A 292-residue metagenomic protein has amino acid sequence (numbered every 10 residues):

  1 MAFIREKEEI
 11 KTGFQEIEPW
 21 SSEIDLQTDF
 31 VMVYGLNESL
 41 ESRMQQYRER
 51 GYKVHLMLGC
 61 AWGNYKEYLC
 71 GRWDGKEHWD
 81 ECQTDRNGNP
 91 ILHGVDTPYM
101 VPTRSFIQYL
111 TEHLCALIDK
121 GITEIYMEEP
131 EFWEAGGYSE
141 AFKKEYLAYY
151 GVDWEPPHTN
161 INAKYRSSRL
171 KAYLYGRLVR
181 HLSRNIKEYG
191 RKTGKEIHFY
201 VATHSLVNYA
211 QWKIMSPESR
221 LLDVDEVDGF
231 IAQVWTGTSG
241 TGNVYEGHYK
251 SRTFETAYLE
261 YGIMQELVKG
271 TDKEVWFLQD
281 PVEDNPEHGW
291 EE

Functional and structural regions predicted by a protein language model:
A2-R50, H113-I125, E226-F230, E292: Catalytic domains of carbohydrate-active enzymes, especially glycoside hydrolases
F3-I17, H55-G59, Y126-P130, Y165-M215 (+1 more regions): Aromatic-lined carbohydrate-recognition surfaces of secreted/lumenal glycan-active proteins
I17-E18, S39-S42, A210-R220, E255-M264: Alpha-helical scaffolding within the catalytic cores of extracellular/periplasmic polymer-degrading hydrolases
S21, D25, V179-T253, D284-E292: Substrate-binding cleft/loops of secretory-pathway carbohydrate-active enzymes
L26-G35, P90-T111, N160-L178, T203-S205 (+3 more regions): The substrate-binding groove and active-site-proximal loops of carbohydrate-active enzymes, especially glycoside
V31-H93, E124-E134, Y189-V201: Glycine-rich, aromatic-flanked loop segments that form ligand/cofactor-binding clefts across common enzyme folds
L56, C60-K120, Y146, W154-A172 (+1 more regions): Active-site-adjacent "subsite" loops/lids of carbohydrate-active enzymes
E128-A163, A202-N208: Active-site-proximal loop/short-helix segments that contain or immediately flank catalytic acid/base residue(s)
